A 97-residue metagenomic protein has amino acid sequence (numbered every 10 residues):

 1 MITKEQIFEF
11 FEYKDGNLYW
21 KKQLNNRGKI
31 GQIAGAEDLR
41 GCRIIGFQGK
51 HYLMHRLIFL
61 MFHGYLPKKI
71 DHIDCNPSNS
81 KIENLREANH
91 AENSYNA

Functional and structural regions predicted by a protein language model:
M1-R43, F47: Short helix-coil boundary/hinge micro-motifs
Q48-A97: Short, cationic Gly/His-enriched loop motifs
